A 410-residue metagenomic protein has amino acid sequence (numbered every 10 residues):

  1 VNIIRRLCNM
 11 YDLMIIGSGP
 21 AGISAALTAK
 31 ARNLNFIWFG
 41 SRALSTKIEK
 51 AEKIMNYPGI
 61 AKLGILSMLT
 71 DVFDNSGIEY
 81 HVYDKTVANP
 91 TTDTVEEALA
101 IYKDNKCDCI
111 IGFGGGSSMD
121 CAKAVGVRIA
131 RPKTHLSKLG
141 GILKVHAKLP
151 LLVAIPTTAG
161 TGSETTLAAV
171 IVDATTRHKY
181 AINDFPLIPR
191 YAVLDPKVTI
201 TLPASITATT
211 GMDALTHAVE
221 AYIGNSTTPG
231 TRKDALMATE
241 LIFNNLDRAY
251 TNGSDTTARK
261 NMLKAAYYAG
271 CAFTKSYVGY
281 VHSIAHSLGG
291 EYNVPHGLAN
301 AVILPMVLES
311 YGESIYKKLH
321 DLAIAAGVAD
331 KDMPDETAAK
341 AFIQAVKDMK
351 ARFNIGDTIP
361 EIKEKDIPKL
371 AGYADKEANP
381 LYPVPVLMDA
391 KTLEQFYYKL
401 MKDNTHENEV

Functional and structural regions predicted by a protein language model:
V1-N9: Short, Lys/Arg-enriched N-terminal segments with co-localized hydrophobic residues within the first ~10-30 amino acids
Y11-L63: Beta1-alpha1 glycine-rich phosphate/pyrophosphate-binding loop at the start of Rossmann-like nucleotide-binding domains
A21-S24, G64-I65, T92-T94, S117-A122 (+3 more regions): Short glycine/serine/threonine-rich phosphate/pyrophosphate-binding segments that cradle anionic phosphate groups
A61-C109, I359, P383, D403: ATP/NTP phosphate-donor binding region
D93-K197: Glycine/threonine-rich beta-strand-loop-alpha-helix active-site module that forms ligand/phosphate-binding
A168-S276, K391: Carboxylate- and glycine-rich phosphate/diphosphate-binding segment that chelates Mg2+/Mn2+
S276-A341, K347: C-terminal catalytic subdomain
L319, A329-V410: C-terminal charged capping/lid subdomain of soluble metabolic enzymes
